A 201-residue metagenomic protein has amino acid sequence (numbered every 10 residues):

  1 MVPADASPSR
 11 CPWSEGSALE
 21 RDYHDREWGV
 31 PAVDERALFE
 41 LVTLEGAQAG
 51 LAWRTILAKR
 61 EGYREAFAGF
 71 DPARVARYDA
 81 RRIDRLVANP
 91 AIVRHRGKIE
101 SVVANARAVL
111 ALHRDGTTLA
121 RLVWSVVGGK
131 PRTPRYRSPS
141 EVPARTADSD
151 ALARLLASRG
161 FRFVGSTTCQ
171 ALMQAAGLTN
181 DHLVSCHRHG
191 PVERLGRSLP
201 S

Functional and structural regions predicted by a protein language model:
M1-S201: HhH-family (HhH-GPD) DNA N-glycosylase catalytic core used in base-excision repair
